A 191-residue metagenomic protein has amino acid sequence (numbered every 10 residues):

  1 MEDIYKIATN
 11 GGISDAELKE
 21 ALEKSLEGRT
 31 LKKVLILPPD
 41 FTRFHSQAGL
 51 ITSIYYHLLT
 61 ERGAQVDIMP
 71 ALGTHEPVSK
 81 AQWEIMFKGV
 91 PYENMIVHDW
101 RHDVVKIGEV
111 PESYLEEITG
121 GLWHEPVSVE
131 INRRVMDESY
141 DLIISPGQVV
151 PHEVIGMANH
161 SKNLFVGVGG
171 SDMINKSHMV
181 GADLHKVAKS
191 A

Functional and structural regions predicted by a protein language model:
M1-E17: N-terminal amphipathic/basic leader segments beginning at the initiator methionine
E20-L35, T60-G63, E138-S139: Glycine-rich phosphate/diphosphate-binding loops that line cofactor/substrate pockets in enzymes
K33-H45, D67-G73, I143-S145: Short glycine-rich or small-residue beta-strand-to-loop segments that form or flank ligand, phosphate, metal/Fe-S
R43-V66: Histidine-anchored nucleotide/phosphate-binding helix
H45-L50, V78-A81, I155-G156: A short acidic (Asp/Glu
S53-E61, Q82-V90, N159-G170: A glycine- and small-aliphatic-rich helix-loop capping segment at beta-alpha/alpha-beta transitions that lines
D67-E117: Long, charge-dense
R101-A191: Conserved, well-structured core segments that form the ligand-binding/active-site neighborhood of functional domains
